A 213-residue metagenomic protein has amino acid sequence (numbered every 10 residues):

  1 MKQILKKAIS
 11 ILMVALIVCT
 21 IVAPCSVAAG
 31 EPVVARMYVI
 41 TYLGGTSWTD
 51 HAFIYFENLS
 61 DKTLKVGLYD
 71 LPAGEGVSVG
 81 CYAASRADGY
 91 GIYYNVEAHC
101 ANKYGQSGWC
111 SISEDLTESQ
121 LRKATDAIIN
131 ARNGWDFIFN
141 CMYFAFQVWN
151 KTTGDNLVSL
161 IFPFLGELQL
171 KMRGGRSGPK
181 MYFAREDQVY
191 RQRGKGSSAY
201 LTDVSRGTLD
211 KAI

Functional and structural regions predicted by a protein language model:
M1-L12: Bacterial N-terminal signal peptides that target proteins for export
I11-T20: Bacterial N-terminal signal peptides
C19-V33: Sec-dependent signal peptide cleavage junction
G30-E31, T117-D126: Post-signal peptide N-terminal regions of Sec-secreted extracellular proteins
E31-S107: Glycine-rich catalytic cores of cysteine/serine-nucleophile enzymes that process amide/ester linkages in cell-envelope
Y42-G44, Q106-E114, A127-D136: Second-shell loop/turn segments in exported
T46-T49, E114-L121, G134-M142: Solvent-exposed, acidic/flexible segments
A124-I213: Activation targets extended, charge/polar-rich intrinsically disordered C-terminal tails
